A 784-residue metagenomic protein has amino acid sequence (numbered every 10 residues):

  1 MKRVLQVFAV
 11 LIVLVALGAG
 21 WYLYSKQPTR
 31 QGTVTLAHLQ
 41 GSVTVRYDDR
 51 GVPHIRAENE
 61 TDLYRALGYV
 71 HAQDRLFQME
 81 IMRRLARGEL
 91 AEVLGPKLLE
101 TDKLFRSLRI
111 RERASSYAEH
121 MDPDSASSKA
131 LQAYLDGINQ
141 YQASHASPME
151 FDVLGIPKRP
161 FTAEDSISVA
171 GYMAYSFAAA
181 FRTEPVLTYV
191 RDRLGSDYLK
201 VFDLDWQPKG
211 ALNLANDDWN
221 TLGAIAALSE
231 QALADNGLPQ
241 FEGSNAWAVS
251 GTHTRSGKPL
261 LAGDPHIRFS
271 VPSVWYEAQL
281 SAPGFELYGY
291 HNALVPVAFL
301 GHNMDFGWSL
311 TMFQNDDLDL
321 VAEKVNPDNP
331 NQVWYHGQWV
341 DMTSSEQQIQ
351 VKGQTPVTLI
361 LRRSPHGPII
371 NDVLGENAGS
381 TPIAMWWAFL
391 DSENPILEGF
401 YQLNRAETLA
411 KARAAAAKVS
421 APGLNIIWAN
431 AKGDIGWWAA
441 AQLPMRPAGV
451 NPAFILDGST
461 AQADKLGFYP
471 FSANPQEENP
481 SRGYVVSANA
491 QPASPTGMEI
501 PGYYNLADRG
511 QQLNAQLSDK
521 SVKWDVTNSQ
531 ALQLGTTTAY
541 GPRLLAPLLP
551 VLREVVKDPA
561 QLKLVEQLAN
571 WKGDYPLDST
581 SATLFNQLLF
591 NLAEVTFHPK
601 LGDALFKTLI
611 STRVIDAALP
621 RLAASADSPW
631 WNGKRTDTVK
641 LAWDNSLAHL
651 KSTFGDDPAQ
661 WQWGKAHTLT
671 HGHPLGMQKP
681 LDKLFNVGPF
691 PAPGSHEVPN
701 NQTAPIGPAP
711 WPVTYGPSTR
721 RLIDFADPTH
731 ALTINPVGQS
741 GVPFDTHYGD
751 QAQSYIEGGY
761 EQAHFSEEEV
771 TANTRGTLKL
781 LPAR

Functional and structural regions predicted by a protein language model:
M1-L14: N-terminal Sec-pathway targeting helices
Q6, G20-L260, P265, V271 (+4 more regions): Substrate-recognition/specificity elements adjacent to catalytic centers across diverse enzyme folds
D62-G95, S309-I360, Q462-G510, A515 (+1 more regions): Gly/Pro-rich active-site capping loops and adjacent beta-alpha segments that organize cofactor/substrate pockets
L63-A66, R113-K129, W386, L397-L403 (+4 more regions): Second-shell loop/turn segments in exported
F241, L280-V297, G301-F306, L310-T460 (+1 more regions): Glycine- and hydrophobic-rich flexible loops that cap the catalytic core of alpha/beta enzyme folds
I370, G375, T381, A421-K520 (+3 more regions): Hydrophobic alpha-helical segments
E499-L562, N645-R784: Terminal end segments
L588-L669: Charged, long alpha-helical assembly modules
